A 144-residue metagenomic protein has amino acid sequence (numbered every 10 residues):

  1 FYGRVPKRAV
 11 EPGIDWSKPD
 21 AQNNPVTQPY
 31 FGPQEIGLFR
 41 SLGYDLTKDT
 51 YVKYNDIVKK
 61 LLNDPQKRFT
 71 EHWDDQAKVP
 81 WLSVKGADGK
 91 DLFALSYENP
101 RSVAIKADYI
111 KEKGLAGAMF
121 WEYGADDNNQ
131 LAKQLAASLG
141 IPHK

Functional and structural regions predicted by a protein language model:
F1-Y109, S138-L139, K144: Glycan-binding loop/region signatures in secreted carbohydrate-active enzymes
I110, A118: Conserved, mostly hydrophobic/aromatic
W121: Conserved residues at the C-terminal ends of beta-strands
G124-K144: Aromatic-rich peripheral "rim/lid" segments of glycoside hydrolase catalytic domains that contact and position glycan
